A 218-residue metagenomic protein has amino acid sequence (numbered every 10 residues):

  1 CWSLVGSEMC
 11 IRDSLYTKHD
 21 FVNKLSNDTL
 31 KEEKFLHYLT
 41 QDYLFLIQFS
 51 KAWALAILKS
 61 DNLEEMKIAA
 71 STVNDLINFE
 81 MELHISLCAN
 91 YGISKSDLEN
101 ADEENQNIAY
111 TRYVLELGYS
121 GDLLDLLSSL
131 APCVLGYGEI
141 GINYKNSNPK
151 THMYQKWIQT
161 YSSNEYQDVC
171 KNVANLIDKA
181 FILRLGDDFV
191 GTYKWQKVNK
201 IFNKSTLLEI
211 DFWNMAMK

Functional and structural regions predicted by a protein language model:
C1-G6, C10-I11: Single conserved hydrophobic/aromatic residue that forms the stacking wall/gate of nucleotide- or nucleobase-binding
S14-L15, L30-K59, D75, F79 (+2 more regions): Alpha-helical bundle segments that constitute or directly flank the non-heme di-iron/ferroxidase center
D20-E33, F49-I68, Y119: Helix-loop segments that flank and shape redox-cofactor active sites
F21-N27, V114-E116, R184-T192: Short, charged/polar, low-complexity loop and linker segments that flank or interrupt alpha-helical bundles
M66-N172, N203, L207: Active-site-proximal alpha-helical scaffolds that flank and shape metal-associated catalytic sites
N148-Y154, L183-Q196: Acidic interhelical loop/turn segments
C170-L185: Short loop-to-alpha-helix "cap/lid" segments that border enzyme active sites across diverse enzyme classes
T192, Q196-K218: Acidic, carboxylate-rich catalytic segments that either coordinate divalent cations
